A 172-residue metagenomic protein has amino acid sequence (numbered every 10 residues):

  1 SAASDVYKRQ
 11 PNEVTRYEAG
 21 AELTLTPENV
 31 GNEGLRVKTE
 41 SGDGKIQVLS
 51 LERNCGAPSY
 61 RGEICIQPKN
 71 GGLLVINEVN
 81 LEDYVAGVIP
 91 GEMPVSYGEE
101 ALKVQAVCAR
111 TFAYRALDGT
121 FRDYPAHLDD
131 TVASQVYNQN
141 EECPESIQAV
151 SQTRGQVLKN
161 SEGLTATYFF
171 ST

Functional and structural regions predicted by a protein language model:
A2-Y7: Short, small-residue-biased leader/transition segments that mark boundaries at the very start of proteins
K8-N12: Cationic-aromatic interfacial patches
E13-V14, S59, G163-T165: Short, solvent-exposed loop/turn motifs
G20-G72, I76-E78: A cross-kingdom signal targeting lumenal/periplasmic-facing segments of multi-pass membrane and secretory-pathway
T26, L49, Q67, I76 (+4 more regions): Residues in well-ordered beta-strands of folded domains
V75-M93: Residues forming anionic-ligand binding surfaces in small-molecule and nucleic-acid pockets of primarily soluble enzymes
Y84, P94-T172: Extended substrate/cofactor- or partner-recognition/assembly subdomains adjacent to catalytic sites in enzymes
